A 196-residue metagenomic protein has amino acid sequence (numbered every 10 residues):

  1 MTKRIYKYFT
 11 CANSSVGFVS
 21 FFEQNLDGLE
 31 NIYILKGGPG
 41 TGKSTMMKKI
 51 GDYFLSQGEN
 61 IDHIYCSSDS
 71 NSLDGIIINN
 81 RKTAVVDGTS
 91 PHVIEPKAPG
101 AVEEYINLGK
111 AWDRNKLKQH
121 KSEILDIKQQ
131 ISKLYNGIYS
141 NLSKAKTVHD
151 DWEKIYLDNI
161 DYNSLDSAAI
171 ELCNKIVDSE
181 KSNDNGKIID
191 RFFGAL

Functional and structural regions predicted by a protein language model:
M1-Q24, N163-L196: N-terminal pre-Walker A segment at the start of P-loop NTPase domains
E30: Short coil/loop residues immediately preceding or within conserved phosphate-binding loops of NTP-utilizing enzyme
Y33-G37: Hydrophobic anchor at the beta1->P-loop junction of P-loop NTPases
G42: Conserved glycine(s) of the Walker
M46: Hydrophobic positions on the alpha1 helix immediately C-terminal to the Walker A/P-loop
K49: Active-site signature of alpha/beta-hydrolase-fold catalytic machinery across serine- and Asp/Cys-nucleophile hydrolases
D52-D62: Post-Walker A helix-loop "phosphate-sensing" segment adjacent to the P-loop in P-loop NTPases
C66-N80, A84-N185: Replace "adjacent to P-loop NTPase cores in ATP/GTP-dependent enzymes" with "adjacent to NTP-binding cores
